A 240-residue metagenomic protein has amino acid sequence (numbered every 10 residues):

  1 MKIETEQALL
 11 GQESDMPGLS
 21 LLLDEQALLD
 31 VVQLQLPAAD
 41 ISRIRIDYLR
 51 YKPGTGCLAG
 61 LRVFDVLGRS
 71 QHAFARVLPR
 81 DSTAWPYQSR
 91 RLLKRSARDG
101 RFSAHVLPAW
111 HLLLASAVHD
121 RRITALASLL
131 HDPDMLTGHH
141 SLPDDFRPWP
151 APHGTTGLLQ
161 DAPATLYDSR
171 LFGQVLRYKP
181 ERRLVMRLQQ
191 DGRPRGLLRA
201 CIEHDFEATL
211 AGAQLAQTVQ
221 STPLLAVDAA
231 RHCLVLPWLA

Functional and structural regions predicted by a protein language model:
M1-V227, H232, L236-P237: Phosphate/pyrophosphate-binding loops and the adjoining catalytic core of nucleotide-dependent enzymes
